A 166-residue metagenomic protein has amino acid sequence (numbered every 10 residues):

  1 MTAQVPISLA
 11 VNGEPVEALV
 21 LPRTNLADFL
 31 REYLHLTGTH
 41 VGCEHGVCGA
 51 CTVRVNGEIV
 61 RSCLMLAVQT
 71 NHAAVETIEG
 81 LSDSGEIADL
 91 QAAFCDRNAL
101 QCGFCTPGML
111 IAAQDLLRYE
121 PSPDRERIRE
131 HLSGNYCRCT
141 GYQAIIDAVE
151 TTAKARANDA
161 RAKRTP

Functional and structural regions predicted by a protein language model:
M1-P166: Signature of N-terminal electron-transfer/Fe-S-associated modules in redox systems
